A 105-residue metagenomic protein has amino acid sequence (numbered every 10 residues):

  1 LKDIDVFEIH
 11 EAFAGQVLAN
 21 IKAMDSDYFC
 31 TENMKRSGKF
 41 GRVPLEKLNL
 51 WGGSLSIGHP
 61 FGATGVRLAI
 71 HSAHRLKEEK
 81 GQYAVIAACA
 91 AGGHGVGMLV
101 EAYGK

Functional and structural regions predicted by a protein language model:
L1-K105: Claisen-condensing/thiolase-fold acyl-transfer catalytic domains that form or cleave C-C bonds in fatty acid
